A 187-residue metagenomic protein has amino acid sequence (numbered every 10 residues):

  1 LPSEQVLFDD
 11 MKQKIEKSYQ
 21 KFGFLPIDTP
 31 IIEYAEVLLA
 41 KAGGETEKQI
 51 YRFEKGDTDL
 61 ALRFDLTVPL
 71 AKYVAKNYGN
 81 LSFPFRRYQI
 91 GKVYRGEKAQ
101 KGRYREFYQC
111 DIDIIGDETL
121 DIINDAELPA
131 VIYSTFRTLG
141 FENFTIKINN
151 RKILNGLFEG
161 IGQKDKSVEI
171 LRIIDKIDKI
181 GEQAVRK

Functional and structural regions predicted by a protein language model:
L1-V68, K72-K187: Extended, charged alpha-beta segments that form solvent-exposed binding/catalytic grooves in nucleic-acid-handling
